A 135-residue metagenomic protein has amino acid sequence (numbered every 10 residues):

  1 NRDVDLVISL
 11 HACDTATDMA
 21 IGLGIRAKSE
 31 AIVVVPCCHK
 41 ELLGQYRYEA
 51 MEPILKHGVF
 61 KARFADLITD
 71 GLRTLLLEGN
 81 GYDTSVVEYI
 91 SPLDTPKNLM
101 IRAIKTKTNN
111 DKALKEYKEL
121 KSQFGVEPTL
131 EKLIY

Functional and structural regions predicted by a protein language model:
N1-Y135: Class I S-adenosyl-L-methionine
